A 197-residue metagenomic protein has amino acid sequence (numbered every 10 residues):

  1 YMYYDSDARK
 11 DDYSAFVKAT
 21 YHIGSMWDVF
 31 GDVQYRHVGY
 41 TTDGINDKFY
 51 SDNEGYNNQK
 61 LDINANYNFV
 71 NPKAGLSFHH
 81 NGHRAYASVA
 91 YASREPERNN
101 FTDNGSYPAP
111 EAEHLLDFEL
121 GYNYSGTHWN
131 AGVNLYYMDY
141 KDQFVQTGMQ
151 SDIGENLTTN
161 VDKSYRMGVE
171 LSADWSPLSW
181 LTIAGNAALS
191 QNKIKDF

Functional and structural regions predicted by a protein language model:
Y1-M2, I45-L61, S151-T158, D196-F197: Flexible, solvent-exposed loop segments that connect beta-strands
M2-R9, N160: Short acidic-aromatic active-site loops that bind/stabilize oxyanions
S6-D139, S176-L178, A188: Structural signature of Gram-negative outer-membrane beta-barrels, strongest in the C-terminal barrel of TonB-dependent
D11-D12, D32, D117, D142-Q143 (+3 more regions): Acidic side chains
S25-M26, Y137-D139, T159-F197: Gram-negative outer-membrane beta-barrel transporters
R98, P110, F144, V161 (+1 more regions): Short clusters of hydrophobic/aromatic residues that line enzyme substrate/ligand-binding pockets
F144-Q146, G185: Short, charged, solvent-exposed linker or helix-capping segments at domain edges/interfaces that act as flexible hinges
